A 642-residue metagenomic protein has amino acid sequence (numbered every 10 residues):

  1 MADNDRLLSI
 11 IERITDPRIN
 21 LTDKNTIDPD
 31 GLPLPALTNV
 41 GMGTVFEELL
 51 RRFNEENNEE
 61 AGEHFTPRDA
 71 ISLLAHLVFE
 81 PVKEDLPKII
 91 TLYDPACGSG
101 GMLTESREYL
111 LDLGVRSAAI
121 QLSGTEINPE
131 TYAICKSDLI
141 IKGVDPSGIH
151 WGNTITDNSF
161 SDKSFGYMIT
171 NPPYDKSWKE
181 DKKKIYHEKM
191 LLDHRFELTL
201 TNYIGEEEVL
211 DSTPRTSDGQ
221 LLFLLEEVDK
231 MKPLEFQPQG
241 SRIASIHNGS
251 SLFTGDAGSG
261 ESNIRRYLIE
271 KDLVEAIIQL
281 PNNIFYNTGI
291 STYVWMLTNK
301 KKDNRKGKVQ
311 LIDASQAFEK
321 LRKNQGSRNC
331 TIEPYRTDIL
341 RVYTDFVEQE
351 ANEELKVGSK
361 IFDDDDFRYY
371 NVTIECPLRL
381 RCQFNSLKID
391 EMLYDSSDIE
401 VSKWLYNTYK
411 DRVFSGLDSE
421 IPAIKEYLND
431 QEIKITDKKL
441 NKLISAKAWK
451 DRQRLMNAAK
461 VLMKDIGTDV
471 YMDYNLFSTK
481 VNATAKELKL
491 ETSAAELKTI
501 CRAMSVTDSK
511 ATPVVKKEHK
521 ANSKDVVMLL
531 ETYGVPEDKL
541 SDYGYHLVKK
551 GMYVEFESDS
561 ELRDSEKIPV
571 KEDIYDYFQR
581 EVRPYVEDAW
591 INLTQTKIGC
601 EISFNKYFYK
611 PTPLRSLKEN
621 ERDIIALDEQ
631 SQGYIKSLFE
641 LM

Functional and structural regions predicted by a protein language model:
M1, D23-P33, N57-F65, K360 (+2 more regions): Short coil/turn segments at secondary-structure boundaries
M1-N54: Long recognition/docking surfaces used for binding and targeting
N4-L8, E12, N39-G43, E47 (+7 more regions): Non-catalytic, well-ordered alpha-helical scaffold segments
T15, F46-N54, A75-F79, R107-E108 (+2 more regions): Amphipathic, well-packed alpha-helical segments that form the structural scaffold of globular domains
P35-N39, E60-R68, L210-S217: Short acidic-aromatic active-site loops that bind/stabilize oxyanions
R51-N58, Y203-E208: Short glycine/proline-rich turn/loop motifs
E60, H64-T170, Y174-M190, N248-S250 (+6 more regions): Conserved S-adenosyl-L-methionine
D162, Y167-K636: A conserved structural/catalytic subdomain of Rossmann-like adenosyl-cofactor enzymes
